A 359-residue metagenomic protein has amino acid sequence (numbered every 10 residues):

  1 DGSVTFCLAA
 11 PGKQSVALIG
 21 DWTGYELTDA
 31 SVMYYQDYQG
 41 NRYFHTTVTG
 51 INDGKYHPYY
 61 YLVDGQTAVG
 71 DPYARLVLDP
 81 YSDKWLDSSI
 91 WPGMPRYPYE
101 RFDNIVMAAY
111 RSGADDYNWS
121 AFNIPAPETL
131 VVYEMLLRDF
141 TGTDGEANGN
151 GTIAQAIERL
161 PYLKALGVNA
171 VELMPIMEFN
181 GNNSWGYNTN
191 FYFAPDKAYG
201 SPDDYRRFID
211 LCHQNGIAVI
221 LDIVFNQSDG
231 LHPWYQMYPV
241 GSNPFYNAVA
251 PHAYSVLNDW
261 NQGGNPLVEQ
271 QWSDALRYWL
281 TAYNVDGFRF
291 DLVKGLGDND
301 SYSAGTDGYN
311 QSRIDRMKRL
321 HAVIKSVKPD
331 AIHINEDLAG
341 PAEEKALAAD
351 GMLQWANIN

Functional and structural regions predicted by a protein language model:
D1-A17, T67-T129: Basic K/R-rich, polyanion-interacting modules in nucleoproteins and related proteins
C7-Y56, D64-K84: Aromatic-rich carbohydrate-binding modules that target alpha-glucans
W22, D196, D337: Residues at the C-termini of beta-strands that transition into short coil/loop
Y81-L86, D116-P127, L136-N284, L292-Y309 (+1 more regions): Substrate-binding/active-site clefts of carbohydrate-active enzymes
W85, I90-W91, N284, T306 (+1 more regions): Conserved alpha/beta catalytic core and glycan-binding cleft of carbohydrate-active enzymes
S112, A170, A356: Conserved tryptophan-centered aromatic signature that marks the ligand-binding surface of SH3 and related Trp-rich
V132, I220, R289, I334-N335: Generic enzyme active-site microenvironment
